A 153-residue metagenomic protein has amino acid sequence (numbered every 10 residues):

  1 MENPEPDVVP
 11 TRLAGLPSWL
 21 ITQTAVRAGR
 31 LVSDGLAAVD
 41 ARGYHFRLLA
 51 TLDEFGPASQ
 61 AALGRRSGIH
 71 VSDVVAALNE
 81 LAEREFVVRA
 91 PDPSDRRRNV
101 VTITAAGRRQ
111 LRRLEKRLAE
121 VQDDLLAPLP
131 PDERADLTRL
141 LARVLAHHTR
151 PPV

Functional and structural regions predicted by a protein language model:
M1-P10, P131-V153: C-terminal regulatory/oligomerization modules of transcriptional regulators
M1-V39: N-terminal leader segment of winged-helix/HTH proteins
G15-W19, V39-A50, S72: Short alpha-helical elements of helix-turn-helix
Q23, R27, T51-F55, L140 (+1 more regions): Short amphipathic alpha-helical elements of helix-turn-helix/winged-helix folds
P57, A61, N79-A142: Charged, amphipathic alpha-helical coiled-coil/dimerization segments
G64: The alpha-helix within a helix-turn-helix
